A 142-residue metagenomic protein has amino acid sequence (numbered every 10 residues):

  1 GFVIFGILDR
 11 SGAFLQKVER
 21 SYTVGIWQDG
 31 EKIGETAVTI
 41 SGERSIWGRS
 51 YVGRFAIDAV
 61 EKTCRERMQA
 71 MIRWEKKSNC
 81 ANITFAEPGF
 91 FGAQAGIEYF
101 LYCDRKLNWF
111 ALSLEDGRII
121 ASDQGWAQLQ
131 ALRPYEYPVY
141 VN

Functional and structural regions predicted by a protein language model:
I4-E75: N-terminal export/targeting and maturation segments
R67-N142: Non-cytosolic head/periplasmic domains of membrane-anchored proteins
